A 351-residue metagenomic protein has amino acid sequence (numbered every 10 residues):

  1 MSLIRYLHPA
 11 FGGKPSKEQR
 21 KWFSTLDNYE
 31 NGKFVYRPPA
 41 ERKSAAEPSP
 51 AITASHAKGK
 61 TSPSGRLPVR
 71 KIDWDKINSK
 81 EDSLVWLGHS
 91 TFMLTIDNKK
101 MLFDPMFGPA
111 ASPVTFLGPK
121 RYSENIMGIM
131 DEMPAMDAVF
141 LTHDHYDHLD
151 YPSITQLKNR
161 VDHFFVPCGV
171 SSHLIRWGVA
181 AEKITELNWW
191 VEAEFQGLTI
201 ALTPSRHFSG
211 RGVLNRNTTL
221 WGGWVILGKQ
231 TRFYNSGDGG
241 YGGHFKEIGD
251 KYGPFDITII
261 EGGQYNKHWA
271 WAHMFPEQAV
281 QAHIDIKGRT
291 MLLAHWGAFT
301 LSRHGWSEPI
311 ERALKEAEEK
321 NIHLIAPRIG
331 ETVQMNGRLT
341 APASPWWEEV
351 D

Functional and structural regions predicted by a protein language model:
M1-Y122, I126-I129, G228-N235, D256-G263 (+1 more regions): Metallo-beta-lactamase
S2-G13, F23, D137-A138, H163-I175 (+2 more regions): Cap/insert and terminal regions of metallo-dependent hydrolase folds
K58-E81, E132, V166-T231, R312-E331 (+1 more regions): Metallo-beta-lactamase
T91-T95, E194-F255, A270, M274-Q278: Catalytic core of the metallo-beta-lactamase
P105-F107, D144, S205-H207, G237-G239 (+3 more regions): Active-site metal-binding loops of divalent metal-dependent hydrolases
F107-E124, G210-R216, N266-A272, T300: Acidic/histidine-rich helix-loop elements that form or flank divalent-metal/phosphate-binding sites at the catalytic
L117-F165, G253-I259: Active-site metal-binding motif and surrounding structural segment of the metallo-beta-lactamase
L157-V161, P309-K320, P342-D351: Short, electropositive alpha-helical surface patch
